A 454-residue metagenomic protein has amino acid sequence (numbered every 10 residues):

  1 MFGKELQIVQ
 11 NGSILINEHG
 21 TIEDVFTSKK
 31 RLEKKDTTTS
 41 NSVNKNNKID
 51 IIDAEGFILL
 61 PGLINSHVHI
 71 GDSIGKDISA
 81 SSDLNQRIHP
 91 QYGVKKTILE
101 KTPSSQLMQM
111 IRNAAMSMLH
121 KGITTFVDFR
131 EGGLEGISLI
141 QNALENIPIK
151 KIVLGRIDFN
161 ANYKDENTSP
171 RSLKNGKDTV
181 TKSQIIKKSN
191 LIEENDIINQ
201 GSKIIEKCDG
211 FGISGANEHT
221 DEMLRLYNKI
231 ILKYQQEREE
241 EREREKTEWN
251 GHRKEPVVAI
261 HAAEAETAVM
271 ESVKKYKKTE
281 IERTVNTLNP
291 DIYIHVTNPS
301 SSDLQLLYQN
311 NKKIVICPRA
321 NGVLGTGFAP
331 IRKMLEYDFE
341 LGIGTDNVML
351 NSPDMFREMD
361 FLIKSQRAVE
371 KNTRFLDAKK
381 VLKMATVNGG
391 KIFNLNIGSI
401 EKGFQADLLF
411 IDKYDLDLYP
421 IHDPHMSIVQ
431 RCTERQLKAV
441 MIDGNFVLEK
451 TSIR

Functional and structural regions predicted by a protein language model:
M1-S42, N445: N-terminal metal-binding scaffold of metallo-dependent hydrolase/deaminase domains
F2, Q405-R454: C-terminal cap of metal-dependent C-N hydrolases
I14, G56, H67, G122 (+10 more regions): Divalent metal-coordination and catalytic microenvironments
E18, E33-P90, S105, R112 (+1 more regions): Replace "His-x-His-based motif
S73-Q109, P148, N167, I185 (+4 more regions): Active-site gating loops and adjacent loop-to-helix segments of metal-dependent hydrolytic enzymes
K76-I147, D196-E206: Alpha-helical scaffold segments that flank or form the walls of functional sites
Y163-I198, I205-M349: Active-site core of metal-dependent hydrolases
T284-L288, R332-D415, R431-T433: His/Asp/Glu-enriched, well-ordered alpha-helical/loop segment that forms or immediately abuts the divalent-metal
